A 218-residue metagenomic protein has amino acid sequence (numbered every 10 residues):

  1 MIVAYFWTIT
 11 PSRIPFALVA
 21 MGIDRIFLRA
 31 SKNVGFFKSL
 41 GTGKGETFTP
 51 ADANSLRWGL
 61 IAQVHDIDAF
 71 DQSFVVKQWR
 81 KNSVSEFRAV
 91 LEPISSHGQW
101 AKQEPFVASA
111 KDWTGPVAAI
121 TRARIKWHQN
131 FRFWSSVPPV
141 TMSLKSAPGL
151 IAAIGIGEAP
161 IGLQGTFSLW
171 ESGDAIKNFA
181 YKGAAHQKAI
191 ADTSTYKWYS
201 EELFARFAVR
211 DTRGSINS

Functional and structural regions predicted by a protein language model:
M1-W58, H65-S73, K81-G165, A175-K182 (+2 more regions): Short S/T/G/P-rich N-terminal loop/turn motif that feeds into the first structured element of a domain
H186-K188: Compact nucleic-acid interaction/catalytic patches
I190-Y196: C-terminal end-helix/capping segment
